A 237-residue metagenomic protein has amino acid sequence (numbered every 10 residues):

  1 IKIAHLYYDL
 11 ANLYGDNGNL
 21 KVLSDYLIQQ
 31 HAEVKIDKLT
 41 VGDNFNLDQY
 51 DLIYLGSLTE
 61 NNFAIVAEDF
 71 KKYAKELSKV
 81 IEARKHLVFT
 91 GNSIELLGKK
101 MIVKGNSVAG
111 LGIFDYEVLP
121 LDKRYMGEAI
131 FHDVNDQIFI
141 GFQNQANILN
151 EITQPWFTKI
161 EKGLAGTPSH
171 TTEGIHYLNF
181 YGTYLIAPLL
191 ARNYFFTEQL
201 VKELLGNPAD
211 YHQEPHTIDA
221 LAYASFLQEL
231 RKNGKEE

Functional and structural regions predicted by a protein language model:
I1-K79, A191-R192, E198-E237: N-terminal beta1-alpha1 cap of cysteine-dependent amidohydrolase-like domains
A4, I140-Q145, Y181-L185: Active-site-proximal beta-strand elements of phosphoester/diester hydrolases
Y7, A146-I148, A187-L189: Glycine-rich beta-alpha junction loops
L52-G56, V88, G182-Y184: Structural motif
L58-N135: Cysteine-nucleophile active-site neighborhood
V103-G174: Pocket-forming structural segment of enzyme catalytic cores
T167-L205: A glycine-centered loop/beta-turn motif at secondary-structure junctions
